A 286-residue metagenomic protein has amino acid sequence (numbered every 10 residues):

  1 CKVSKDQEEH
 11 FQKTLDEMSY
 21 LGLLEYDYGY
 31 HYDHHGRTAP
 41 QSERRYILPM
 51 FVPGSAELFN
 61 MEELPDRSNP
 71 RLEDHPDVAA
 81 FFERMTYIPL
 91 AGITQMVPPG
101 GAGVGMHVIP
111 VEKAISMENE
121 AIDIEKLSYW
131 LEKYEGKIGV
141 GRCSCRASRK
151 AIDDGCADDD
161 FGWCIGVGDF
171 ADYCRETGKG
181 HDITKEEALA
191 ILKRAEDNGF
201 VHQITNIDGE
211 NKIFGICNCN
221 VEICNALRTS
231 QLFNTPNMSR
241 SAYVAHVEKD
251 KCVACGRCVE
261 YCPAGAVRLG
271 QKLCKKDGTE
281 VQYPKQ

Functional and structural regions predicted by a protein language model:
S4-Y20: Short amphipathic alpha-helical interaction segments
D6-Q7, Y46, I204-N211, G215 (+2 more regions): Ferredoxin-like iron-sulfur electron-transfer modules
S19-H35, V267-R268: A short, conserved structural fragment
Y32-Y87: Short, amphipathic alpha-helical interaction segments positioned at domain boundaries
S68-I183, T205-G209: Long, Pro/Ser/Thr-rich low-complexity/intrinsically disordered regulatory tracts in eukaryotic proteins
E132-R142, R194-I216, H246-K249: Immediate flanking context of iron-sulfur cluster ligation sites
C219: Conserved hydrophobic/aromatic pocket- or pore-lining residues that grip, position, or stack substrates in active sites
